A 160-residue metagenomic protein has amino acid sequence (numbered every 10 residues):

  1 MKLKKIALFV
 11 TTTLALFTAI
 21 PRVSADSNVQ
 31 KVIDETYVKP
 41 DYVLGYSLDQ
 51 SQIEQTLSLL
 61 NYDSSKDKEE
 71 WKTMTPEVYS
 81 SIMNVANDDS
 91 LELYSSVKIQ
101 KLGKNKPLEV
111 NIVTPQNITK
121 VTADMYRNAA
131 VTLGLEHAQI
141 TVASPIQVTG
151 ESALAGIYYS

Functional and structural regions predicted by a protein language model:
K2-A25: Sec-dependent N-terminal signal peptides of Gram-positive bacterial secreted proteins and lipoproteins
S24-G103: Basic/polar, acidic-poor N-terminal "presequence/leader" segments that form or can form short amphipathic helices
K39-L44, V110-I118, I140-Q147: Second-shell loop/turn segments in exported
S51, V121, V148, S152: Conserved active-site and cofactor/substrate-binding residues in soluble primary-metabolism enzymes
Q55, A153-L154: Short acidic, glycine/serine/threonine-rich loops at helix termini
L60, S64, A130-G134, S160: Sec/Tat-exported extracytoplasmic proteins
S80-L135, L154-A155: Signal peptide-directed extracytoplasmic domains
V131, T141-T149, A155-S160: Soluble oligomerization/assembly scaffold segments of membrane-associated complexes
